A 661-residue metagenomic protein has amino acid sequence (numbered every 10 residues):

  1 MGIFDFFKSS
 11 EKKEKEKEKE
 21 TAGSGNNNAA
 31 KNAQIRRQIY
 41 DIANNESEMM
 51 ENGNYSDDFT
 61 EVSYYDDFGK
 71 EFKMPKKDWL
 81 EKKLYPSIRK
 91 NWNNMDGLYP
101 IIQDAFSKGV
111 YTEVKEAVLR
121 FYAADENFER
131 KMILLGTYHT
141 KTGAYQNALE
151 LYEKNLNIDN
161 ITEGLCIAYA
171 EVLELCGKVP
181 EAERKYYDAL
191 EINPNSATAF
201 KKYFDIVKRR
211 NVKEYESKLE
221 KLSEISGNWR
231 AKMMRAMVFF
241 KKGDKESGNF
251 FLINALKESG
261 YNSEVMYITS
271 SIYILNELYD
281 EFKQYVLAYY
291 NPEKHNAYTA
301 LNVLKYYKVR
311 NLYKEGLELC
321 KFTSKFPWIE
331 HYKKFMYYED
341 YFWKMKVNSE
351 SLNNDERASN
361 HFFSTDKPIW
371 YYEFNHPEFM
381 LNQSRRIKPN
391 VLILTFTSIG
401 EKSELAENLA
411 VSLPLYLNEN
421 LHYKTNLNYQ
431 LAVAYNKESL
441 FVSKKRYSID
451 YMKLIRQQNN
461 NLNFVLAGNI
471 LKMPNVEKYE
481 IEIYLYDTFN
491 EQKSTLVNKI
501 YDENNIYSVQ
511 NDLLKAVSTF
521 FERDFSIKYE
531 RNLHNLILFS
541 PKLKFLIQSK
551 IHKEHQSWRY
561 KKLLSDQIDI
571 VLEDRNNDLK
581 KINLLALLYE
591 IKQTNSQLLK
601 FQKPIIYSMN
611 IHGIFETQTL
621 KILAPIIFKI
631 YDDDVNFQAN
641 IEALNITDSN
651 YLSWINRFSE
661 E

Functional and structural regions predicted by a protein language model:
L80-G97, F121-D125, E220-I225, L381-R386 (+2 more regions): TPR-adjacent "capping" and linker segments in tetratricopeptide-repeat scaffold/adaptor proteins
S107, K141-T142, L175-C176, K208-R210 (+3 more regions): Register position in tetratricopeptide repeats
R386-N459, N463-N475, S494: Short beta-strand->alpha-helix linker/helix-N-cap micro-motif that forms a surface specificity/interaction loop
L440-L546: Catalytic-center loop of serine/cysteine hydrolases
